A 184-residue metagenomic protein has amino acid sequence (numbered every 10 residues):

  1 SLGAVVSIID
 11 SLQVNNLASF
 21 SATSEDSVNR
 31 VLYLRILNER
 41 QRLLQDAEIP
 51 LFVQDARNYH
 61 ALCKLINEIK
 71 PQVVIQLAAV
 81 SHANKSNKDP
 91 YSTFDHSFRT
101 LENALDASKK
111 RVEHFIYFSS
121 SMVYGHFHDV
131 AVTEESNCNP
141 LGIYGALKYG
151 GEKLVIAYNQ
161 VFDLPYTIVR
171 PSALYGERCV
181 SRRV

Functional and structural regions predicted by a protein language model:
S1-S172: N-terminal Rossmann-like NAD(P)+-binding domain of SDR-like oxidoreductases, especially those catalyzing
H126-H128, E177-R183: Short beta-loop-alpha junction of Rossmann-like oxidoreductase domains
